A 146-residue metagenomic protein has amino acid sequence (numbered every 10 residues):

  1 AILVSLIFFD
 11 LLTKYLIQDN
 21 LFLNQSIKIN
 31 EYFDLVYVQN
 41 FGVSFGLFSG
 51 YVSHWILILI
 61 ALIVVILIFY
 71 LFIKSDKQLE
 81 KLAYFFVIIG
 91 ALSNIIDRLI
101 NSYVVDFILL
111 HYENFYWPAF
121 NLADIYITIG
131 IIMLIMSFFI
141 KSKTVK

Functional and structural regions predicted by a protein language model:
A1-K146: Alpha-helical transmembrane bundles and membrane-interface segments of multipass inner-membrane proteins
